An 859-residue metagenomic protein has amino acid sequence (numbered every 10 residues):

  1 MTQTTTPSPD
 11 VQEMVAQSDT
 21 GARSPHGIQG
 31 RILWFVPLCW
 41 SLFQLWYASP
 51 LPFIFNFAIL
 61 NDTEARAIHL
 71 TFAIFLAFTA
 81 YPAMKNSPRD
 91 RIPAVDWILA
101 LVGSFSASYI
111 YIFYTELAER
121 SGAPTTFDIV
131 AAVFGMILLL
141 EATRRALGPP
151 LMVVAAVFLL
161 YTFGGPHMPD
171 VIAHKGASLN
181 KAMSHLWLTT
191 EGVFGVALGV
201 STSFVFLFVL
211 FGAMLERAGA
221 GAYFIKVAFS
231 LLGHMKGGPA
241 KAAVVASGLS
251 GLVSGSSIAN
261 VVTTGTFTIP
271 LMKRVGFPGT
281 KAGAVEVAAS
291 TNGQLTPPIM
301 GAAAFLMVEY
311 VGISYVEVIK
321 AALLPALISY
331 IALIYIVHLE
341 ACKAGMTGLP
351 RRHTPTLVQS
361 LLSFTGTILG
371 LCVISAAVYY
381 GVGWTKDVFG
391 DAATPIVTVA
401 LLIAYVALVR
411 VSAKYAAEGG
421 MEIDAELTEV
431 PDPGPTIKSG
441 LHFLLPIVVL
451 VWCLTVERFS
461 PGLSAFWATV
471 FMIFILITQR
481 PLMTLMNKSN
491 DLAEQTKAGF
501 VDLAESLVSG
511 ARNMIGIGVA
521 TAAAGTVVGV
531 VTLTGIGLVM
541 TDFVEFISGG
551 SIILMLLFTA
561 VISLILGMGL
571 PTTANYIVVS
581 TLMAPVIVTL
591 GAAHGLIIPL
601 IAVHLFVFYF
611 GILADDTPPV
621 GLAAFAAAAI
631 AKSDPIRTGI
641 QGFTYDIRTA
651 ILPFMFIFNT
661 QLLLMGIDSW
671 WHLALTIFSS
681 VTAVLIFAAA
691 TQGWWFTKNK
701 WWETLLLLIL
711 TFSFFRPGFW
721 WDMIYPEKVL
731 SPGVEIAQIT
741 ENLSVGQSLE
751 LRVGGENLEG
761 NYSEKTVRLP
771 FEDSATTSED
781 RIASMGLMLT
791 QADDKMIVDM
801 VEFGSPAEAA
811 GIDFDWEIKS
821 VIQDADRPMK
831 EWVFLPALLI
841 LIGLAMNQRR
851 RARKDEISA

Functional and structural regions predicted by a protein language model:
M1-G122, I129-V133, A332, F715: Conserved, well-structured core domains of diverse proteins
T2-I28, P37, K320-R512, F625-F715 (+3 more regions): Long, contiguous bundles of hydrophobic transmembrane helices that form the permeation core of multi-pass
L33-L38, E64-T79, V95-S104, I129-L138 (+16 more regions): Hydrophobic mid-bilayer segments of alpha-helices in multi-pass membrane transport proteins, especially secondary
T126-V130, T190-F204, L231-A243, V275-K281 (+5 more regions): Membrane-interfacial loop-to-helix junctions in multi-pass transporters
E141, A146, A156-D170, L179-N180 (+11 more regions): Core transmembrane alpha-helical segments of multi-pass membrane transporters/permeases
S203, R827-R853: Selective detector of the "anchor" transmembrane alpha-helix that sits immediately C-terminal
I225-G293, I299-L306, G312, T572-F610 (+1 more regions): Hydrophobic transmembrane alpha-helices that form the pore/transport pathway of multi-pass ion and small-solute
D780-D824: PDZ/PDZ-like domain segments forming the peptide/carboxylate-binding groove, activating on the N-terminal beta-strands
